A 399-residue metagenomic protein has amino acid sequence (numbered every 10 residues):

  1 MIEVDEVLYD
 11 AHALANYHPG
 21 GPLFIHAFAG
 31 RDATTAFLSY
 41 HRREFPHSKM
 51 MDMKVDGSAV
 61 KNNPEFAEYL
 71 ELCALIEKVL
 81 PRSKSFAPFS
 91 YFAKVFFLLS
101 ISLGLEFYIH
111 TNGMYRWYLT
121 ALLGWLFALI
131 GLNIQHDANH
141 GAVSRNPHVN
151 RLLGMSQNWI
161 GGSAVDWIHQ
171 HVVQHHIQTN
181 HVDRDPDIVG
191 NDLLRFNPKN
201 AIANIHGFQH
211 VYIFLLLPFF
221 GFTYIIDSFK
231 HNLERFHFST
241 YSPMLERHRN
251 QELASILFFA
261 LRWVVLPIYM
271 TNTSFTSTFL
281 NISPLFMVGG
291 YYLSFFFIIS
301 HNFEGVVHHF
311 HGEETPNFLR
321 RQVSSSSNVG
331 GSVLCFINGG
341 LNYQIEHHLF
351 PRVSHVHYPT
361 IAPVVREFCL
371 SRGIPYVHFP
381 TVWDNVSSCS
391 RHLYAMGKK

Functional and structural regions predicted by a protein language model:
M1-V79: B-type heme-binding environments
E6, H301, H347: Residue-level signal for inorganic ion chemistry
R82: Cytochrome P450 catalytic-domain "roof"
S85-G131, N158-W159, H210-F222, P243-F296: Alpha-helical bilayer-embedded segments of polytopic membrane proteins, i.e., transmembrane/intramembrane helices
T111, K230-H237, N272, F303: Juxtamembrane transmembrane-helix termini
T111-N112, D137-N146, I299-V307: Membrane-interface elements of multi-pass transporters and channels
L122-L245, F310-G397: Membrane-embedded catalytic scaffold of the fatty acid hydroxylase/desaturase
E252, V288-G331: Catalytic lobes of large eukaryotic enzymes
